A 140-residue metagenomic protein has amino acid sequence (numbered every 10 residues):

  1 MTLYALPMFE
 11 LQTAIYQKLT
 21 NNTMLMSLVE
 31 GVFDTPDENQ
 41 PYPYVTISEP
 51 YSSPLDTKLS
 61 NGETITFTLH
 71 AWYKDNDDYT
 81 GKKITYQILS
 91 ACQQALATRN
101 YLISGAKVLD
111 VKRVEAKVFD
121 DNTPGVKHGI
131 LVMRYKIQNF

Functional and structural regions predicted by a protein language model:
M1-T35, S48-F140: Charged, amphipathic alpha-helical segments and their flanking helix caps
Q40-P50: Charged, often glycine-rich, active-site loop that binds/positions anionic groups
